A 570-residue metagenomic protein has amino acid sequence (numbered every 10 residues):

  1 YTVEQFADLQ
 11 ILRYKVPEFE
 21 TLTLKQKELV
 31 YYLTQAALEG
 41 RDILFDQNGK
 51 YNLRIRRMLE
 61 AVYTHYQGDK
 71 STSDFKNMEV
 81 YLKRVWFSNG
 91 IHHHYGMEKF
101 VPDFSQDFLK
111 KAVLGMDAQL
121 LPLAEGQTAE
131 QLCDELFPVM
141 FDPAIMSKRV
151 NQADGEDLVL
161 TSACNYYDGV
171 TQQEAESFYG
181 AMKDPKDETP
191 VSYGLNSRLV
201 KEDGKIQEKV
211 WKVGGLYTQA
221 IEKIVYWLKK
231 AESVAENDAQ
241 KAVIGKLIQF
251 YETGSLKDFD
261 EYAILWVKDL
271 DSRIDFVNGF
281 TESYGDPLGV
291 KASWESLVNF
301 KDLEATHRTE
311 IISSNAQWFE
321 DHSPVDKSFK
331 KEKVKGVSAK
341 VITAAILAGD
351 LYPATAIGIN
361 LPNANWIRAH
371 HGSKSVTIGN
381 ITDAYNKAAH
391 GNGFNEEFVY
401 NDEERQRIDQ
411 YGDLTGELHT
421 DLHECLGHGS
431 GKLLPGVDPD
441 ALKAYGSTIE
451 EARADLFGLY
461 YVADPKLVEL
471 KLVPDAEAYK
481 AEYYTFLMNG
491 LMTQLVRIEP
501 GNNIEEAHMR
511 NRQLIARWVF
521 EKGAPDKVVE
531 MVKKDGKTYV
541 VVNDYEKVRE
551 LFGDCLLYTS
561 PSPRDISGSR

Functional and structural regions predicted by a protein language model:
Y1-N52, R57: N-terminal-proximal low-complexity accessory segments that begin disordered and transition into the first
K15, L459-D554: Long, well-structured alpha-helical subdomains associated with metal-dependent extracellular/ecto-lumenal hydrolases
T23, S447-A463: An active-site-proximal "capping" alpha-helix that borders the catalytic cofactor pocket
V80-G204, E208-Q406, G412: Contiguous, non-catalytic segments that form substrate-binding/exosite surfaces or channel walls
D238-I244, F259-Y262, V437-P439, L467-Y483: Short, glycine/acidic-rich hinge or "gate" loops at secondary-structure transitions that mediate conformational
H419-K432: Active-site recognition of the HExxH zinc-binding catalytic motif
G431-E451: Post-HEXXH active-site segment of zinc metalloproteases
Y558-S569: Single conserved hydrophobic/aromatic residue that forms the stacking wall/gate of nucleotide- or nucleobase-binding
